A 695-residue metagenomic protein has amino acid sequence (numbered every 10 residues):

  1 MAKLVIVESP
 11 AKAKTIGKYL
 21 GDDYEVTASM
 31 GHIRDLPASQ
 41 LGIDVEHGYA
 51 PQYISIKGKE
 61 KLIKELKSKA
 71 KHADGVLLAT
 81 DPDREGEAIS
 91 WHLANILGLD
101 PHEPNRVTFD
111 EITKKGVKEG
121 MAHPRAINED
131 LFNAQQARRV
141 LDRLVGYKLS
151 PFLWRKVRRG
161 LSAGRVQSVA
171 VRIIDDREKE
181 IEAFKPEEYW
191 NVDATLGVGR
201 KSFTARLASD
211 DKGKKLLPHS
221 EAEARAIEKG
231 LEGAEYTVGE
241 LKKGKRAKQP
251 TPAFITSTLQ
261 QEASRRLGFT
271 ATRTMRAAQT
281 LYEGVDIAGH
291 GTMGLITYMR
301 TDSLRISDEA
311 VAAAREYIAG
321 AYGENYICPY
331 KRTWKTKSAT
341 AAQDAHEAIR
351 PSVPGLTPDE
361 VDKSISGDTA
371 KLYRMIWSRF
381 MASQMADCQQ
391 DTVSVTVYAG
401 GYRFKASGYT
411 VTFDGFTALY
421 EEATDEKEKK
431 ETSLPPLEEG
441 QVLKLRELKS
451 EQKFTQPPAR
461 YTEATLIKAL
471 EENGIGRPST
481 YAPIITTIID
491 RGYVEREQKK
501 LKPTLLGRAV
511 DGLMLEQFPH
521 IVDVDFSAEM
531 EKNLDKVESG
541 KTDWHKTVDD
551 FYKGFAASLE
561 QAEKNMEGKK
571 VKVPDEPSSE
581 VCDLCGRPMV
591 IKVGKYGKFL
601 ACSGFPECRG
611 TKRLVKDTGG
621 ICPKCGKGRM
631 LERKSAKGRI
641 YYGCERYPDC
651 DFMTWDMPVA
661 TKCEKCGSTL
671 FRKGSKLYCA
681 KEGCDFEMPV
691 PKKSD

Functional and structural regions predicted by a protein language model:
M1-R139, K148, S209, P218-E221 (+3 more regions): Intrinsically disordered, low-complexity regulatory segments
A2-K3, T15, S150, A183 (+2 more regions): Basic, low-complexity terminal or inter-domain segments flanking catalytic cores
K14-P37, S168-K215, S383-T432, P588: Structured, non-catalytic alpha/beta "coupling" segments that mediate domain-domain communication and provide generic
I112-A194, G244: C-terminal or mid-to-C-terminal helical accessory/interaction module adjacent to the motor/catalytic core
K215-P252: Metal- or metallocofactor-binding catalytic centers and their adjacent structured scaffolds across diverse enzyme
V238-L241, P250-A263, H290-M299, P457-A469: Short acidic, hydrophobic short linear motifs in intrinsically disordered regions
M275-Q279, I485-T486: Short, hydrophobic-biased segments on the C-terminal half of alpha helices that form "recognition helices"
Y282-T297, R491-K500: A short, conserved structural fragment
